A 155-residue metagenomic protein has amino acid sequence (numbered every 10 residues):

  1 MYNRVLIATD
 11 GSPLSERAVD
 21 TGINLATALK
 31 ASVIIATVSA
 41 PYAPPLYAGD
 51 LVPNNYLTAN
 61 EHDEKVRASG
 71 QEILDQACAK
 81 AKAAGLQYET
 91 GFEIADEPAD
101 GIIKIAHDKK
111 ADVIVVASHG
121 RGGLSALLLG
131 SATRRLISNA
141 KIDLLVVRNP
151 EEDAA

Functional and structural regions predicted by a protein language model:
N3-Y56, K80, A84, E89: Small/aliphatic-rich secondary-structure junction motif
A8, R67, G91-F92, A117: Active-site-adjacent beta-strand anchor residues
A18, P45-A48, D100-I103, A126-L128: Short, well-ordered secondary-structure micro-motifs
N24, A28, K104-A155: Gly/Ser-rich helix-loop-strand patches that form or flank binding pockets for ribonucleotide-derived cofactors
I34-A36, G91, V115, L145: Hydrophobic/aromatic beta-strand patches that form the interior of the parallel beta-sheet core in alpha/beta enzyme
T37-E72, K104, A154: Acidic, proline/glycine-rich short linear motifs
Q76-I114, E151-A155: Structural beta-alpha unit
